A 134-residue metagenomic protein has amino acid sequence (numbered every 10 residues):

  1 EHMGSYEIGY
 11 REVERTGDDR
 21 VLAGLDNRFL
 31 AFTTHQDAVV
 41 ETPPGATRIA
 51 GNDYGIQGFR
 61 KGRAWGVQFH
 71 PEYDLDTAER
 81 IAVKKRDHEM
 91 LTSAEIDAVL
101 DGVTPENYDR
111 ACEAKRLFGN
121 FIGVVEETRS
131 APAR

Functional and structural regions predicted by a protein language model:
E1-D76: Pocket-forming structural segment of enzyme catalytic cores
Y73-R134: Acyltransferase
